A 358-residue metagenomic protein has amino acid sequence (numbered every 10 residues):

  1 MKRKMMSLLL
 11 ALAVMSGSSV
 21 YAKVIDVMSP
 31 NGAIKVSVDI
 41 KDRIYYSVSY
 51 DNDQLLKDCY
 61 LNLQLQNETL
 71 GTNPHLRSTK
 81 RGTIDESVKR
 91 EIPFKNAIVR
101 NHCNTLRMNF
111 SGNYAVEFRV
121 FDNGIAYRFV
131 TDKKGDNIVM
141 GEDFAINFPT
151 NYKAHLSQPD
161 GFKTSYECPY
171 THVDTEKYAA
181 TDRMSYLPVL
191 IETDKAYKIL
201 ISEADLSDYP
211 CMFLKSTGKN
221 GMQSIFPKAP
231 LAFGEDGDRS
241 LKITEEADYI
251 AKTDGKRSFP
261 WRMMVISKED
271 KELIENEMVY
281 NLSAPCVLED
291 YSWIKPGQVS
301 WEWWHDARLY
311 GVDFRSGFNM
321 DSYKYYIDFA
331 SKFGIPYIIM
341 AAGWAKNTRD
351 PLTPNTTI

Functional and structural regions predicted by a protein language model:
M1-L8: Bacterial N-terminal signal peptides that target proteins for export
L8-S16: Bacterial N-terminal signal peptides
S18-A22: Sec/Tat signal peptide C-region and signal peptidase I cleavage site
V24-C286: N-terminal accessory beta-strand-rich subdomains and adjacent acidic, glycine-rich linkers that precede catalytic cores
E117, G255, S292, R315-N319: Catalytic cores of large soluble enzymes that bind and process phosphate-bearing ligands
K271-N276, V287-Y291, W304, R308-R315: Conserved mixed alpha/beta catalytic, RNA-binding, or beta-rich assembly cores of soluble enzyme, regulatory
P285, I294-G297: Long, solvent-exposed, polar/charged low-complexity segments
P296-I358: Substrate-binding cleft of carbohydrate-active enzyme catalytic domains
